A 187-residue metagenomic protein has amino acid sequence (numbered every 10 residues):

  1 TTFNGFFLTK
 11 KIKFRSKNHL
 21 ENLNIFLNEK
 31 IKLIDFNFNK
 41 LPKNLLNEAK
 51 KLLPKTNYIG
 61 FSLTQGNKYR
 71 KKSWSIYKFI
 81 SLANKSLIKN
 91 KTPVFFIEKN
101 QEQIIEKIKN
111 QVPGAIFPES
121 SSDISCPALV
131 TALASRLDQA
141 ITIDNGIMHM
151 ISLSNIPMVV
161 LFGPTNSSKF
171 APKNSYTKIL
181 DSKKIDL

Functional and structural regions predicted by a protein language model:
T1-L187: Catalytic machinery of carbohydrate-active enzymes, primarily nucleotide-sugar-dependent glycosyltransferases
